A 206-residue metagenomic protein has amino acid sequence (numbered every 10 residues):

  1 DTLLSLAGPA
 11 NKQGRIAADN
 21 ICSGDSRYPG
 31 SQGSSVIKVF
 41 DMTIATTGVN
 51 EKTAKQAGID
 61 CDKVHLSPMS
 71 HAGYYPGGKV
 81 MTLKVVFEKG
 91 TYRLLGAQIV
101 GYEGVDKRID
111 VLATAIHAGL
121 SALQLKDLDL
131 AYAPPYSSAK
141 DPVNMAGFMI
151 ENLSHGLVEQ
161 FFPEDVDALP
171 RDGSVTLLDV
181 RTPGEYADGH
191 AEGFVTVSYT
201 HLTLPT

Functional and structural regions predicted by a protein language model:
D1-E103, S138, P142-A168: Mid-to-C-terminal Rossmann-like scaffold of FAD/NAD(P)H-dependent oxidoreductases
E103-L120: A short, polar/charged loop-to-alpha-helix boundary motif
G119-L128: Catalytic P-loop NTP-binding/switch module of NTPases
T176-V180: Short hydrophobic beta-strand that contains or immediately precedes a catalytic carboxylate
T182-G184: Short glycine-rich anion-binding loops that position phosphate/pyrophosphate groups of nucleotides and phosphorylated
Y186-G193: Short loop/helix-cap segments at secondary-structure boundaries that form the rim of catalytic
F194-Y199: Short hydrophobic/aromatic-enriched beta-strand-loop microsegments
T200-T206: Conserved small/polar residues in nucleotide/adenosyl-binding loops
